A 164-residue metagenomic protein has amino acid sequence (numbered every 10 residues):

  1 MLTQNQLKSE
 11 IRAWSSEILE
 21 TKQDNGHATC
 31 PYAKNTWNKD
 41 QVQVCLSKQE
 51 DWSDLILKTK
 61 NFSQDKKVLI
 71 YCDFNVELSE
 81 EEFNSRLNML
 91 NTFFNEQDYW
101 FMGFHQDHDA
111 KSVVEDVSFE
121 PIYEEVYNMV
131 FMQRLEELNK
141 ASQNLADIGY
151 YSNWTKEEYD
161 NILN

Functional and structural regions predicted by a protein language model:
M1-N164: Expand to "…catalyze enediolate/carbanion chemistry for C-C bond making/breaking, isomerization, decarboxylation
